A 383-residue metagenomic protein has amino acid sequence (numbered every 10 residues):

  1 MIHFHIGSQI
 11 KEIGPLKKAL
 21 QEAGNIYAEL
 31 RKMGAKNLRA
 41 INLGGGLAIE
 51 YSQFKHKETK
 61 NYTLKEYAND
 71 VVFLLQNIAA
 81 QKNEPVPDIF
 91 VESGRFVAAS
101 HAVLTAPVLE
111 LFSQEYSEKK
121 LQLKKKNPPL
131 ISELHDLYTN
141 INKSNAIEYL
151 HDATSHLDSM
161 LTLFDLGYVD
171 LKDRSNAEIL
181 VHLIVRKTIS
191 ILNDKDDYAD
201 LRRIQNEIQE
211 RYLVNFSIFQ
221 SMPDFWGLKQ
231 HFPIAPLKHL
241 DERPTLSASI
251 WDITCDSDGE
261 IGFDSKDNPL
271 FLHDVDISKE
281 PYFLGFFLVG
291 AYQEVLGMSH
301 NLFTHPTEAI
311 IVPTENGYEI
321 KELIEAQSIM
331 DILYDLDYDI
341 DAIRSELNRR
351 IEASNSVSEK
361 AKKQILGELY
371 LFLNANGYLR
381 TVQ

Functional and structural regions predicted by a protein language model:
M1-Q53, G94-A98, Y378-Q383: Conserved alpha/beta-domain cores
E12-N25, K60-K65, H101-E110: Short, electropositive alpha-helical surface patch
K17, K65, N69, P244 (+1 more regions): Electropositive phosphate-/nucleotide-binding environments in soluble metabolic enzymes
G24, A28, A68-V72, R211: Predominant activation on well-ordered alpha-helical scaffold segments within soluble catalytic domains
R31-K36, I78-E84: Short helix-capping segments at alpha-helix termini
K55-T59: Short beta-alpha connecting loops at secondary-structure transitions that line or flank enzyme active sites
L64-A79: Alpha-helix-loop-beta-strand connector modules within alpha/beta enzyme cores
A79-A80, E84-Q383: Charged (often Lys/Glu-rich) extended helix/loop segments that serve as interaction or gating elements
